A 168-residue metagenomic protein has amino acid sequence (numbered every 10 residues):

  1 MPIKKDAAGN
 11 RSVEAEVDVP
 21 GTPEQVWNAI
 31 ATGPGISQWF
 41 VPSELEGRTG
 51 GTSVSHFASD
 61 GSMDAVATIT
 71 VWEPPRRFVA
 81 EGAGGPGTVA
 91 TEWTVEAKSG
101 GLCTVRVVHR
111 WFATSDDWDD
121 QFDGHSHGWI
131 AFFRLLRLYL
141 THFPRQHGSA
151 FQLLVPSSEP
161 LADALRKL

Functional and structural regions predicted by a protein language model:
M1-D6: A detector for short, charged/polar N-terminal pre-domain segments
A8, E14, G21, G33-T68 (+3 more regions): Short beta-edge strand/loop motif at the mouth of beta-sheet-based domains
V13-V19, V107-H109: A structural signal for short, well-ordered beta-strand segments
V26: Glycine/alanine-rich phosphate-binding loops at beta-alpha junctions
I30, F40, G82: Short, flexible helix/strand-to-coil boundary loops that buttress conserved ligand/catalytic motifs in alpha/beta
A31-T32, R134: Solvent-exposed alpha-helix faces
V71, V79-H127: Beta-strand/loop substructures that line and gate deep hydrophobic ligand-binding cavities in soluble
S115-A162, R166: A conserved amphipathic terminal alpha-helix motif
